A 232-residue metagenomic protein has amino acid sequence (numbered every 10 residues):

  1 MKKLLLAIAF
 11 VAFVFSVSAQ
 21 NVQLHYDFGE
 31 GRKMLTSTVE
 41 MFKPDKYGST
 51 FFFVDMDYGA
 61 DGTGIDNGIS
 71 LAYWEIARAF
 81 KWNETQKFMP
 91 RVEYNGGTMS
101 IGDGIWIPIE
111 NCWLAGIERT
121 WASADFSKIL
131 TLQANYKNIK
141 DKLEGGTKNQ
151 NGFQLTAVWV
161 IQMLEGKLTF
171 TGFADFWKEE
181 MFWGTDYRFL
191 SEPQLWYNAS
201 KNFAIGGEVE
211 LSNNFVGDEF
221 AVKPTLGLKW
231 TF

Functional and structural regions predicted by a protein language model:
L4-F15: Sec-dependent N-terminal signal peptides
A19-G62: Short glycine/proline- and aromatic-enriched beta-strand/turn motifs that initiate or cap beta-hairpins
N21-D27, K33, A60, G64-A157 (+1 more regions): Outer-membrane pore/translocation modules
F42-P44, A77-K81, E118-A122, V158-Q162 (+2 more regions): Transmembrane beta-barrel domains of outer membrane proteins
Y47-F52, N83-P90, S123-L130, I161-F170 (+1 more regions): Repeated loop/turn-to-beta-strand initiation elements of outer-membrane beta-barrel proteins
N135-F203, E210-N214, W230-F232: Outer-membrane beta-barrel transmembrane domain signature
A221-F232: Outer-membrane beta-barrel "beta-signal"
